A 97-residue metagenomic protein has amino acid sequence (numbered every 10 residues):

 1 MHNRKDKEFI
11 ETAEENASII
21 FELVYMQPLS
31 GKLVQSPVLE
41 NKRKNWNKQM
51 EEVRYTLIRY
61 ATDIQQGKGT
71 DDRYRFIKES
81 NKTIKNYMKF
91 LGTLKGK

Functional and structural regions predicted by a protein language model:
M1-K97: Extended non-catalytic scaffolding segments
